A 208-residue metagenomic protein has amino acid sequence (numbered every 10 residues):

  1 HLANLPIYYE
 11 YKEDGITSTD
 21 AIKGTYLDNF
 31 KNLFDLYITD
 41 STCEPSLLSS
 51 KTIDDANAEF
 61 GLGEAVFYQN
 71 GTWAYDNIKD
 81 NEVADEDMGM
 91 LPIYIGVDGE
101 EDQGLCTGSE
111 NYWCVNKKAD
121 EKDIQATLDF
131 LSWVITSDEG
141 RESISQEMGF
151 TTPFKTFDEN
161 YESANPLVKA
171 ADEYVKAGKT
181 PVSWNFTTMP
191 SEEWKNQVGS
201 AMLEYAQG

Functional and structural regions predicted by a protein language model:
H1, D55-A58, Y75-N81: Pocket-flanking alpha-helical
H1-I22, A65: Extracytoplasmic/periplasmic solute-binding protein
S18-S50: Glycine-centered hinge/linker elements that transmit conformational signals in sensory and ligand-binding systems
D40-T42, N81-M148, S200: Extracytoplasmic/periplasmic substrate-recognition and gating elements
L47-L62: Short helix-initiation/N-cap motifs at beta->coil->alpha
I53, N70-Y75, S109-N111: Beta->alpha turn/N-cap motifs
L62-N70, E86: Alpha-to-beta junction loops
T107, F150-T156, K169-G208: C-terminal capping/gating helix-and-loop segments adjacent to ligand/active sites or protein-protein/ligand interfaces
